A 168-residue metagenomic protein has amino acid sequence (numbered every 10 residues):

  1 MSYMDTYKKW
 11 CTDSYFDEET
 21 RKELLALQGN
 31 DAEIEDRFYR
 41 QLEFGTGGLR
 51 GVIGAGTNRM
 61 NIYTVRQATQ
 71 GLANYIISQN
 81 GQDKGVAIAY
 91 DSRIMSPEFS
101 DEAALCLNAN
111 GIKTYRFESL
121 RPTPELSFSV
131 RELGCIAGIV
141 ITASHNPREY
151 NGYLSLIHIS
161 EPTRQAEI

Functional and structural regions predicted by a protein language model:
M1-Y7: Polybasic, low-complexity association/targeting segments
Y3, T46-L49, R148-L154: Short acidic (Asp/Glu) and glycine-rich catalytic loops that position anionic groups and cofactors
Y7-A103: An N-terminal, well-structured beta->alpha segment
W10-D13, G81-L156: Ferredoxin-reductase
I157-E161, Q165-I168: Single conserved hydrophobic/aromatic residue that forms the stacking wall/gate of nucleotide- or nucleobase-binding
